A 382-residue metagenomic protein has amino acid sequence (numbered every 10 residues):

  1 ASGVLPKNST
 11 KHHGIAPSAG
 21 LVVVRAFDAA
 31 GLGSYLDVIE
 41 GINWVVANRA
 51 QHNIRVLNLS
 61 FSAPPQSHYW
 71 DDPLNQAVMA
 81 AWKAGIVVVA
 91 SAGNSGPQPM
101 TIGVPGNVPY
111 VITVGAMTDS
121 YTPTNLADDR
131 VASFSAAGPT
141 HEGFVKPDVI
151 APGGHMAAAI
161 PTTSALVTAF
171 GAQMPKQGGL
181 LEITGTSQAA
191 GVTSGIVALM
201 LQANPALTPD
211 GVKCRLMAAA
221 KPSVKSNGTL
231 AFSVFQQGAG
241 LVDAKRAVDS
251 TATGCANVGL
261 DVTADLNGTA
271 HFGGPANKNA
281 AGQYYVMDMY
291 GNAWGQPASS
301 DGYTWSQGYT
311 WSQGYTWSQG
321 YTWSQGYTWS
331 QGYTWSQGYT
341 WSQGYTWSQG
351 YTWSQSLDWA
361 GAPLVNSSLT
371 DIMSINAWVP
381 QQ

Functional and structural regions predicted by a protein language model:
A1-L36, A50-V56, Q66, W82-G85 (+7 more regions): Subtilisin-like serine protease catalytic core
S2-P6, N43-A50, M79-K83, G93 (+4 more regions): Sec-exported extracytoplasmic/periplasmic mature domains
N8, H12-H13, I54-S60, A151 (+7 more regions): C-terminal subdomain of the subtilisin-like protease fold in secreted/lumenal serine endopeptidases
S9-K11, L74-V78, Q98-I102, F134 (+1 more regions): Short beta-alpha junctions and helix-cap segments that line functional grooves
N58-S60, V88-G93, V114: Active-site neighborhood of phospho(di)ester-bond hydrolases with catalytic His/Asp-centered motifs
S62-P64, G93-P97, D119, H155: Catalytic metal-binding/acid-base residues of hydrolase active sites
D72-V88: Catalytic-core regions built around general acid/base machinery
G106-A198, Q202, R246, A270 (+10 more regions): Extracellular S/T/G-rich loop segment that most often corresponds to the catalytic His/Ser-adjacent loop
